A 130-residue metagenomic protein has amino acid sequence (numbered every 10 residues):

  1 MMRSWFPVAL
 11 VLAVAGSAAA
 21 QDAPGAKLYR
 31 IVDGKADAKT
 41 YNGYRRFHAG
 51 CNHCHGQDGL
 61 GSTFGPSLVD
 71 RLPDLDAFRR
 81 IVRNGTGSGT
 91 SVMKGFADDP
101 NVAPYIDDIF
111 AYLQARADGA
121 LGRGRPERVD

Functional and structural regions predicted by a protein language model:
M1-W5: Positively charged n-region of N-terminal signal peptides that target proteins for export
V8-V11: Classic N-terminal secretory signal peptides
A15-S17: N-terminal signal peptide c-region/cleavage motif recognized by signal peptidases
Q21-D33, D37, R45, K94-D130: Flexible coil segments in periplasmic/lumen-exposed cytochrome c-class electron-transfer proteins
D33, D37-T40, G56-N84, V92-G95: Gly/Gly-Pro-rich "capping" loops immediately C-terminal to redox-active cysteine motifs in periplasmic/lumenal
H48-Q57, V82, M93, I109-L113: The canonical Cys-X-X-Cys-His
